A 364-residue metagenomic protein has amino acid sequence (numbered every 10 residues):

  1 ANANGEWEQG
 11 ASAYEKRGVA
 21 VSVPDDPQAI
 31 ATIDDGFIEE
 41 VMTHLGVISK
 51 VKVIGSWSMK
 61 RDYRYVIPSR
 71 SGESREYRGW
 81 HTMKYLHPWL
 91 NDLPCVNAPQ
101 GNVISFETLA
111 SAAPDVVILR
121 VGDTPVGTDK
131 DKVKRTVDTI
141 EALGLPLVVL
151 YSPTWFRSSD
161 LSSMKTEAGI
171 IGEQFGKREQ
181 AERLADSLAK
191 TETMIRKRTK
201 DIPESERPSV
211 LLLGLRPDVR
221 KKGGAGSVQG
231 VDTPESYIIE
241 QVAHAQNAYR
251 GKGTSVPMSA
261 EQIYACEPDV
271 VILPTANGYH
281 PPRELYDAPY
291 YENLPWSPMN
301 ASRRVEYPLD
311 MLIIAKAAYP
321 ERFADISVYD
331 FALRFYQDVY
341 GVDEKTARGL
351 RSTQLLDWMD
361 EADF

Functional and structural regions predicted by a protein language model:
A1-F364: N-terminal ligand-binding lobe of clamshell/alpha-beta domains
